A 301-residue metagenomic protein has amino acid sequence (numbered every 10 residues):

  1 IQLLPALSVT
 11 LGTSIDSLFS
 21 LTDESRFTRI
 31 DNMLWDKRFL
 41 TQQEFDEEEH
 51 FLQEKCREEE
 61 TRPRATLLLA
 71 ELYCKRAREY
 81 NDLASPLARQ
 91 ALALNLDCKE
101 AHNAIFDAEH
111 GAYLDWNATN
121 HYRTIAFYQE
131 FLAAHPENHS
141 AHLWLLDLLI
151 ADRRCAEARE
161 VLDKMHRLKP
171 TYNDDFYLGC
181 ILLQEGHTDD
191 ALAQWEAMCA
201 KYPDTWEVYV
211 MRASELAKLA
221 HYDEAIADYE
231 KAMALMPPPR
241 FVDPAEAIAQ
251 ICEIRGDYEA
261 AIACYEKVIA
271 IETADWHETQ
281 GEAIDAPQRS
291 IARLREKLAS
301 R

Functional and structural regions predicted by a protein language model:
I1-F19: Hydrophobic micro-packing sites on short alpha-helices
Q42, R76-R78, A112, A118 (+5 more regions): Structural motif corresponding to the intra-repeat A-B loop/turn of tetratricopeptide repeats
E60, L96, P136, K169-P170 (+3 more regions): Short coil turns that delineate tetratricopeptide repeat
R64, E100, A104, S140 (+4 more regions): Start-of-helix register in tetratricopeptide repeats
L68, A104, W144, Y177 (+4 more regions): "A position-specific structural signal for the A-helix of alpha-solenoid helical repeats
